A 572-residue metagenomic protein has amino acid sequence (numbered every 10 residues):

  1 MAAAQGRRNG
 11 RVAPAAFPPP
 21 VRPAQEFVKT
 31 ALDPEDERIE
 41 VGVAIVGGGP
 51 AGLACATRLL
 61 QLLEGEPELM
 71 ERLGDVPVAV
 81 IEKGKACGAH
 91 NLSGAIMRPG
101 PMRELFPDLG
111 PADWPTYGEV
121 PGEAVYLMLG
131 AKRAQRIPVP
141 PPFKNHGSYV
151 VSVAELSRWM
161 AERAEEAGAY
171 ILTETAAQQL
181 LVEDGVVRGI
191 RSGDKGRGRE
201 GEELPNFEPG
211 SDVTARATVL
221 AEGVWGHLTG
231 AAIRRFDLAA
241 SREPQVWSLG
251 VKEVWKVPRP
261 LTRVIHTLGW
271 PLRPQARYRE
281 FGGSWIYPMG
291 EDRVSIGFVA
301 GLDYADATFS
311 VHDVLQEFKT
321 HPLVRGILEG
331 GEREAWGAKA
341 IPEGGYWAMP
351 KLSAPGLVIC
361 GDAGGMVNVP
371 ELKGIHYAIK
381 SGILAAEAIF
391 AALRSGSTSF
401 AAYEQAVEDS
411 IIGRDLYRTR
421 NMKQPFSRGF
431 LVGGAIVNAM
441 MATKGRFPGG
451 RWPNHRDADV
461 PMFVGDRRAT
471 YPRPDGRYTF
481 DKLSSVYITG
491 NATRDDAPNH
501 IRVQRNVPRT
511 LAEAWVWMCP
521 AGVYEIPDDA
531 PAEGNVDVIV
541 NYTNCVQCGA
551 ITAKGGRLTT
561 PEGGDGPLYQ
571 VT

Functional and structural regions predicted by a protein language model:
M1-A44, R58-P77, S485-R509, E513-A514 (+1 more regions): Extreme N-terminal leader/targeting segments of oxidoreductases
G48-P50, K83, V153: Glycine-rich Rossmann-fold phosphate-binding loop(s) that bind the pyrophosphate of adenine dinucleotide cofactors
R58-L62, G74-A131: N-terminal FAD cofactor-binding segment of flavoenzymes
R72-G74, A154, W159, R163-G326 (+2 more regions): Predominantly flavin-linked oxidoreductase catalytic cores and closely associated redox partners
L73-D75, G365-E371, I383, E387-F430 (+3 more regions): Active-site-proximal substrate-binding core of FAD-dependent oxidoreductases
A338-V369, S484-D496, N506-M518, E525: FAD-binding beta-loop-beta segment adjacent to the flavin cofactor pocket
F426-R477: C-terminal auxiliary extensions adjacent to catalytic cores
A512-V571: Iron-sulfur cluster-binding cysteine motifs and their immediate structural context in ferredoxin-like electron-transfer
